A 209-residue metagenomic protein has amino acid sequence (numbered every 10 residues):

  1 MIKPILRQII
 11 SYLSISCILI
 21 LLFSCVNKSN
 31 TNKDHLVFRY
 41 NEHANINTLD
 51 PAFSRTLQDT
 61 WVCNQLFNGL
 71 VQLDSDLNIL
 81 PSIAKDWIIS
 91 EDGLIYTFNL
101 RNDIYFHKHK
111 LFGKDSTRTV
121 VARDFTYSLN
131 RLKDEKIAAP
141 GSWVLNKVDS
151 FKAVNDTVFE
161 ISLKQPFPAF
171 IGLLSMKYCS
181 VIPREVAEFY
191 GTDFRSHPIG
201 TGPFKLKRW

Functional and structural regions predicted by a protein language model:
I2-L13: Bacterial N-terminal signal peptides that target proteins for export
F23-S24: C-terminal motif of bacterial Sec signal peptides marking the signal peptidase cleavage site
S29-R39, G200: Immediate post-signal peptide segment of exported/extracytoplasmic ligand-binding proteins
N41-E91, N130, I137, H197-T201: N-terminal lobe/hinge region of extracytoplasmic solute-binding protein
H43-I46, S54, S75-D76, D92-L94 (+7 more regions): Solvent-exposed coil/turn segments that connect beta secondary-structure elements in extracytoplasmic/periplasmic
A44-T60, I83, K110-S116, G141 (+1 more regions): A structural "hinge/loop" feature
K85-E135, E160: Aromatic- and charge-enriched surface segment that lines or borders ligand/interaction sites
I137-V186, P203-R208: Surface-exposed binding/hinge segments that line and control ligand-binding clefts or catalytic entry sites
